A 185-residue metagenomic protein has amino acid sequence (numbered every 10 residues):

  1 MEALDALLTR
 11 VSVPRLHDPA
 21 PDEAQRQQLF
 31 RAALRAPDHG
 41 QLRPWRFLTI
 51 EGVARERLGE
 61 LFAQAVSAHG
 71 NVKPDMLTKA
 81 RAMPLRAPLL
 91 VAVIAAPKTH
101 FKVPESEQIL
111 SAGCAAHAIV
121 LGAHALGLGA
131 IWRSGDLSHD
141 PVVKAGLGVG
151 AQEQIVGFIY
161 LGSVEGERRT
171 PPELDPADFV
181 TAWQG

Functional and structural regions predicted by a protein language model:
M1-R86, G185: N-terminal amphipathic, basic helical "cap/leader" segment at the start of enzyme domains
A3-S12, I155-G185: C-terminal helix-cap and adjacent tail motif
A33, V91, P97-G146: Small-aliphatic-rich amphipathic alpha-helix that forms the alpha element of a beta-alpha
G52, G59, V142-V143, V149: Short Asp/Glu-rich motifs
G52-A54, A96-K98, S163-E165, G185: Short loop segments at secondary-structure junctions
P88-L90, Q154-V156: Structural motif
K144-A151, R169-P172: Short proline/glycine-enriched turn/loop segments at secondary-structure junctions
